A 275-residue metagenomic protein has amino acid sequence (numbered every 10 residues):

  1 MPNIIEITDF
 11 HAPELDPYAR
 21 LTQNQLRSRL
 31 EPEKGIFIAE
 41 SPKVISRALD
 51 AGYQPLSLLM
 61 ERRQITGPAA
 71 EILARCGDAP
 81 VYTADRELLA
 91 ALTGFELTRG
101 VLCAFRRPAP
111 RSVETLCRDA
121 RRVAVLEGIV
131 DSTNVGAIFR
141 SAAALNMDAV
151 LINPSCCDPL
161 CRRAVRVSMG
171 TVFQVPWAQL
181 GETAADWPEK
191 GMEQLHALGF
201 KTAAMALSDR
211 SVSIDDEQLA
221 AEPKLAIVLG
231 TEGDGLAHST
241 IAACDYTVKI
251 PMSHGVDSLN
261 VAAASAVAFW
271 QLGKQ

Functional and structural regions predicted by a protein language model:
M1-P68, C156-C157: Boundary-proximal intrinsically disordered activation/regulatory segments immediately upstream of a helical core
I5, D50, A109-R210: RNA substrate-binding interface of SAM-dependent RNA methyltransferases
G67-D78, T240: Short, aromatic/basic amphipathic alpha-helical patches
A74-C76, V101, V167-T171, A220-P223: Short, hinge-like loop/turn segments at secondary-structure boundaries
R75-G94: A glycine-rich helix N-cap at a beta->alpha junction
C103, S141-L145, P159-F173, H238-Q275: Structured adenosyl-cofactor binding patch, chiefly the S-adenosyl-L-methionine
A203-H254: Active-site/ligand-binding-proximal alpha/beta "capping" segment
